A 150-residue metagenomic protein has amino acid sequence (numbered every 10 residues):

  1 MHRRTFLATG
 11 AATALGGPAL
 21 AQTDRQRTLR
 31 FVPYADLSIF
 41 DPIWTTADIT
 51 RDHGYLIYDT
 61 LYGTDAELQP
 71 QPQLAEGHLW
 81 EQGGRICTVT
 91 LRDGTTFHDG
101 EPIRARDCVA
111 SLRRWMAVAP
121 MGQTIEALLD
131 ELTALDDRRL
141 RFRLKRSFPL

Functional and structural regions predicted by a protein language model:
T5-A21: N-terminal export signals
Q26-A35, I86-T88: Short, well-ordered beta-strand elements
V32-Q82, R113, T124-I125: N-terminal lobe/hinge region of extracytoplasmic solute-binding protein
Y34-L37, A66, G83-G84, R92-G94 (+4 more regions): Solvent-exposed coil/turn segments that connect beta secondary-structure elements in extracytoplasmic/periplasmic
T90, T124-L150: Surface-exposed binding/hinge segments that line and control ligand-binding clefts or catalytic entry sites
